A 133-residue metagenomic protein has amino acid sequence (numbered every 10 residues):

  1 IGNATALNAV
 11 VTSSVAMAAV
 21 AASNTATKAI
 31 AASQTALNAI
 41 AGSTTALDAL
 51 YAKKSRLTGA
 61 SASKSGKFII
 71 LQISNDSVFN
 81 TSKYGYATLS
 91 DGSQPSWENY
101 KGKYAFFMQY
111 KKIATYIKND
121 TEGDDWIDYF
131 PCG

Functional and structural regions predicted by a protein language model:
I1-K67, S74-S82, Y100, A105: General marker for long, soluble alpha-helical cores
F68-S74, I113-I117: Short, hydrophobic/proline-enriched secondary-structure or compact coil segments at domain edges
D76-S93, Y116-D120: Short, surface-exposed beta-strand/strand-loop-strand elements in extracellular ectodomains
D91-G102: Solvent-exposed serine/threonine-rich low-complexity stretches and specific carbohydrate-binding patches
W97, F107, T115, D125-D128: Extracytoplasmic low-complexity repetitive segments enriched in small/polar residues
K103-T121: Noncatalytic modules at the cell exterior or secretory-pathway interfaces, chiefly beta-strand-rich lectin/adhesion
D120-G133: C-terminal interaction-tip segments
